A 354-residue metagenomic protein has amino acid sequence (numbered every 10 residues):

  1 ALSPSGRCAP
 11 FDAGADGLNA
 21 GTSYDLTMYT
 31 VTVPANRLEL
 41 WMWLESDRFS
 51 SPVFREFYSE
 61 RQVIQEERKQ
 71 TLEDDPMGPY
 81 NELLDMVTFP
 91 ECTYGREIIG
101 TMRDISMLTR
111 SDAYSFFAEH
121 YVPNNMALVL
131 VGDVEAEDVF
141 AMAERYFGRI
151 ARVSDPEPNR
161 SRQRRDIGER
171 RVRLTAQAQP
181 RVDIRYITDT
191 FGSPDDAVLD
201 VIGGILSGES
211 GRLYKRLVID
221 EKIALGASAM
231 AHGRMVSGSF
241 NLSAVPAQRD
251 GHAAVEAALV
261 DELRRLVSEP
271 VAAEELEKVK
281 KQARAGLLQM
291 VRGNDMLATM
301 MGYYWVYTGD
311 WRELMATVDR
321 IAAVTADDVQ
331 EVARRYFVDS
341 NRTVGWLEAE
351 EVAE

Functional and structural regions predicted by a protein language model:
A1-R7, I184, P194-L206: Active/ligand-binding-proximal structured segments within catalytic/core domains that scaffold catalytic residues
A1-T32, G95-I99, S207-K222: M16/MPP (pitrilysin/insulinase) zinc-metallopeptidase core fold and M16-derived inactive scaffolds
D12, D183-I187, L206-P246: A structural supersecondary motif
Y29, E45, I64, L84 (+10 more regions): Buried hydrophobic packing residues in well-ordered domains
V31-V63, E209, H232-M290: M16/insulysin-pitrilysin zinc metalloprotease superfamily fold
W41, R48, T71-V122, A143-Y146 (+5 more regions): Scaffold signal of the M16-like zinc-metallopeptidase fold and its non-catalytic homologs
P90, Y94, I98, V122-P123 (+4 more regions): An aromatic/glycine/proline-enriched structural segment found at the starts of mature extracellular/organellar domains
A127-L130, A229, S243-V245, L266 (+2 more regions): C-terminal regions of mature proteins
